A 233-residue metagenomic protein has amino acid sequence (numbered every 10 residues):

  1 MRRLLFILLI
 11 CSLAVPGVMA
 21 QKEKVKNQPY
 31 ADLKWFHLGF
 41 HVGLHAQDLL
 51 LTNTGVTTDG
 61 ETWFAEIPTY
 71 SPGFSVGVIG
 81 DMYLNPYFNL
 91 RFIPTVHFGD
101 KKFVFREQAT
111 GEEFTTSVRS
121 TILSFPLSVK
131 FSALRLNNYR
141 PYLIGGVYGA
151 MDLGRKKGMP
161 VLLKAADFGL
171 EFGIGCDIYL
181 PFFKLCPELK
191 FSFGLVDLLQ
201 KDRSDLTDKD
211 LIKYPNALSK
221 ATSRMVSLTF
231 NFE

Functional and structural regions predicted by a protein language model:
A20-P72, N231-E233: Short glycine/proline- and aromatic-enriched beta-strand/turn motifs that initiate or cap beta-hairpins
D32, M82-P86, F131-N137, I178-L180 (+1 more regions): Outer-membrane beta-barrel strand-turn architecture
K34-F36, Y70-F74, R119-F125, Y139 (+2 more regions): Residues that define the transmembrane beta-barrel architecture of outer-membrane proteins
F36-V42, L90-P94, L123-F125, P141-V147 (+3 more regions): Transmembrane beta-strands of outer-membrane beta-barrel proteins
L44-D48, V96-D100, F131-A133, V147-L153 (+3 more regions): Transmembrane beta-strands of outer-membrane beta-barrel pores
D48, F88-L90, N137, F182-L185: Repeated loop/turn-to-beta-strand initiation elements of outer-membrane beta-barrel proteins
T52-P68, G99-S120, L153-L163, L199-L218: Flexible, solvent-exposed loop segments that connect beta-strands
P181-E233: Predominantly the C-terminal beta-signal and adjacent terminal strand-loop region of outer-membrane beta-barrel
